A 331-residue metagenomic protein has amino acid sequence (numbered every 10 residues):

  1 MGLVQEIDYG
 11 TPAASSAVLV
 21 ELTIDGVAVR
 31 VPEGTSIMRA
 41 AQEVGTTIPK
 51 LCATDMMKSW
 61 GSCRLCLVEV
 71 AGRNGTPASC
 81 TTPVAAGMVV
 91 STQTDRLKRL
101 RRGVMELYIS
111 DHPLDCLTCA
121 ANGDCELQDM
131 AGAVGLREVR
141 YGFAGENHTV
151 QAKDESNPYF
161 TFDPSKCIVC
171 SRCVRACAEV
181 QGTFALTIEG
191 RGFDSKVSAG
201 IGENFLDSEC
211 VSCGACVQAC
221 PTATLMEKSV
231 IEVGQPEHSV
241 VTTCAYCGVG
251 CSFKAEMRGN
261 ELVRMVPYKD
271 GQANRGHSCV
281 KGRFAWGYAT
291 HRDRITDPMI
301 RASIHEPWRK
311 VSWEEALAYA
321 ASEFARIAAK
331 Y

Functional and structural regions predicted by a protein language model:
G2-L3, P12-S15, V20-R30, G34 (+4 more regions): N-terminal export/assembly segments and adjacent metallocofactor-ligating motifs of anaerobic energy-metabolism
E6: Redox cofactor-anchoring modules in respiratory/redox and cofactor-processing assemblies
I37-A71: A basic, amphipathic helix-loop patch mediating RNA/tRNA/ribosome contacts
C52-T54, C63, P77-S79, E232 (+1 more regions): Short beta-alpha junctions and helix-cap segments that line functional grooves
S79-A85: Structured interaction patches on ligand/partner-binding surfaces of diverse proteins
